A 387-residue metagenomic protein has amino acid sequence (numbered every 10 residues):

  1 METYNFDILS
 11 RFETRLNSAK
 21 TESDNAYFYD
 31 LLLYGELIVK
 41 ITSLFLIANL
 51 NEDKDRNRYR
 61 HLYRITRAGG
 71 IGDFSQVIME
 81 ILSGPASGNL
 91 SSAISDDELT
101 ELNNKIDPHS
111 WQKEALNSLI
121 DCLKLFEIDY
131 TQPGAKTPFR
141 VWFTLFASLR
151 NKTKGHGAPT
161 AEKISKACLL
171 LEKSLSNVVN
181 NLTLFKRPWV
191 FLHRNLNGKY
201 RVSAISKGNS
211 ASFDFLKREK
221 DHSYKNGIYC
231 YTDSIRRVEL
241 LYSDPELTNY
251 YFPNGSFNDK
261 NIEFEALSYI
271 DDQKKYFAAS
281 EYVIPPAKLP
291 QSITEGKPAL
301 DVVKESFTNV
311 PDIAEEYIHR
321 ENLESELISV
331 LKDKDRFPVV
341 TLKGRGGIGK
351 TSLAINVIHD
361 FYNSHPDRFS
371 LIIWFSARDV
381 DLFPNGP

Functional and structural regions predicted by a protein language model:
E2-L145, A161, S165-W189, H193-N195: Feature for intrinsically disordered/low-complexity regulatory segments and propeptides
E36-I38, G157, G346: Short, flexible loop/turn elements at secondary-structure junctions
Q132-G296: Polyanionic, low-complexity intrinsically disordered segments
V141, L145-S148, N322, E326 (+1 more regions): Generic alpha-helical secondary structure signal
Q291-R345: N-terminal flanking helix/linker immediately upstream of nucleotide/cofactor-binding cores
I313, H319, S329, F337-P387: Post-nucleotide-binding-loop coupling segment downstream of the phosphate-binding loop, primarily in RecA-like P-loop
